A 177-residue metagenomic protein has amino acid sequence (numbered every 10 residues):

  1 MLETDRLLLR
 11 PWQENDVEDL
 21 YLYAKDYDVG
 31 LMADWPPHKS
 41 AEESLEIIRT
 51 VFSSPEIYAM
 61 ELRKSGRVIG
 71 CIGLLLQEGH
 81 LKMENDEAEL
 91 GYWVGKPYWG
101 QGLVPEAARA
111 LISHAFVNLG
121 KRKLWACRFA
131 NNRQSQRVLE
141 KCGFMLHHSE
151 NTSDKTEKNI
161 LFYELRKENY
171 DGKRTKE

Functional and structural regions predicted by a protein language model:
M1-D28, I57, E61-E177: Acyl-donor (CoA/ACP) binding surface of acyl/acetyltransferases
Y23, T50-V51: Conserved catalytic core of Hanks-type protein kinase domains
D28-R49: Conserved GNAT-fold acetyl-CoA-binding loop/helix
